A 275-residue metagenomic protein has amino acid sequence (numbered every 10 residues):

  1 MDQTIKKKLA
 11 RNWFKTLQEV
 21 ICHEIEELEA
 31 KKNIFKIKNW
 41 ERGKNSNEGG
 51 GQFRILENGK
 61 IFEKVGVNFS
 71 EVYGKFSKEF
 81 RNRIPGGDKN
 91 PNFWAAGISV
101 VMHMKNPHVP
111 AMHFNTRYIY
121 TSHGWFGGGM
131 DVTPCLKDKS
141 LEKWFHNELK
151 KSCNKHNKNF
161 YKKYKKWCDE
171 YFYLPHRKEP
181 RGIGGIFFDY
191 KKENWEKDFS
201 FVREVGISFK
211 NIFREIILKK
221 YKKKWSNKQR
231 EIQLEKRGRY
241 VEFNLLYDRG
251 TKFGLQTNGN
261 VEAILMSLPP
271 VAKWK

Functional and structural regions predicted by a protein language model:
D2-P85, K191-L246: Gly/Pro-rich turn-and-neighbor structural signature
K6, M104-N106, S122, V132-K139 (+2 more regions): A generic structural motif
G51-G128: Internal mixed beta-strand/loop scaffold within catalytic domains of large alpha/beta enzymes
K78-F80, V109-A111, D138-L141, F253-L255: Short helix/loop capping segments that flank catalytic or ligand/cofactor-binding pockets
W94-A96, W125-T133, E179-E193, Y240-E242: Glycine-rich, often proline-containing surface loops adjacent to acidic residues and nearby aromatics that form
M104, T251-K275: Long, contiguous binding/interaction regions
S122-K166: Compact, glycine/acidic-enriched structural inserts
K151-F201, I216-L218: Long, charged, mostly alpha-helical binding arms that flank functional sites
